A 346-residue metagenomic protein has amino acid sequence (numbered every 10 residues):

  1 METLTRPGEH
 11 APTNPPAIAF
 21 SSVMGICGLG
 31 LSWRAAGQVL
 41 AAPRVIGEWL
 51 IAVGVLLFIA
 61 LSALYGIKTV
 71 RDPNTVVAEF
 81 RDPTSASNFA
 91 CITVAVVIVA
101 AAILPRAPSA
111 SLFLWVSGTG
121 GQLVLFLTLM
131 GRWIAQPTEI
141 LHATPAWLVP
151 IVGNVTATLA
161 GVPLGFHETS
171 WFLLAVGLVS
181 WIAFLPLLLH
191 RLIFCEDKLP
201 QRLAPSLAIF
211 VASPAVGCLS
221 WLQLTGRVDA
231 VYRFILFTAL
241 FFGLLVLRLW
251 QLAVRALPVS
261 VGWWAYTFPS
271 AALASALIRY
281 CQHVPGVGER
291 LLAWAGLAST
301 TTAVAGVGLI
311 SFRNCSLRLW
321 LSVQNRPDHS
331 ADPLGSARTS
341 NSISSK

Functional and structural regions predicted by a protein language model:
T3-S32, G47, I51-G54, D72-I98 (+7 more regions): Juxtamembrane helix-loop boundaries in multi-pass membrane proteins
M24-L31, G54, F58-K68, V94 (+10 more regions): Helical transmembrane-bundle signal
W33-G47, A101-L112, L159-F172, S220-Y232 (+1 more regions): Helix-coil boundary and interhelical linker segments in multi-pass alpha-helical membrane proteins
E48-S62, S109-L123, T169-A183, V231-F241 (+1 more regions): Structural signature of hydrophobic alpha-helical transmembrane segments
Y65-N74, A101-S111, L129-A135: Transmembrane alpha-helix boundary signature
V176-L236: Aromatic-anchored, glycine/proline-accented short structural segments that stabilize local strand-turns or short
L222-S270: Glycine/small-residue-rich hydrophobic helix-like segments
V284-K346: Short hairpin/turn module used for nucleic-acid contact or packing/dimerization
